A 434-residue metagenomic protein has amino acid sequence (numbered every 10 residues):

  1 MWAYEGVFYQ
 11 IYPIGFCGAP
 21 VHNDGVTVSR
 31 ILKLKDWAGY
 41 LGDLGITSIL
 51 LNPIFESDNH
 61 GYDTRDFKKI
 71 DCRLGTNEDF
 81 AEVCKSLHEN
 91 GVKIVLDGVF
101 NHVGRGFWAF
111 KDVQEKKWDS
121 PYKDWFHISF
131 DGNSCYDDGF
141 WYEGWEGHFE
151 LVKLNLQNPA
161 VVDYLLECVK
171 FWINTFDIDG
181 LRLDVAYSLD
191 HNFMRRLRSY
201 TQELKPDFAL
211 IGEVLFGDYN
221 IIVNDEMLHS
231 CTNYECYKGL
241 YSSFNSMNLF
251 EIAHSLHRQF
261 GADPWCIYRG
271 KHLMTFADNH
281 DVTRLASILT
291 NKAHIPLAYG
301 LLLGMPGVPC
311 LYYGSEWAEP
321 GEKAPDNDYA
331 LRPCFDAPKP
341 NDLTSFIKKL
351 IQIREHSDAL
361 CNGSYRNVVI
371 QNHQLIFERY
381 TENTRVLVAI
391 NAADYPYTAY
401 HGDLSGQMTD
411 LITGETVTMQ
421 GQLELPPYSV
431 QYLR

Functional and structural regions predicted by a protein language model:
M1-F8, Y12-T47, I54-T175, L197-E203 (+1 more regions): Substrate-binding/active-site clefts of carbohydrate-active enzymes
M1-L50, E56, S86-L87, E226 (+5 more regions): Carbohydrate-interacting/catalytic domains
V7-Q10, I49-L51, I94-L96, L181 (+3 more regions): Hydrophobic faces of well-ordered beta-strands that scaffold small-molecule active sites in alpha/beta enzyme cores
Y12-P13, I49-N59, G98-F107, D184-D190 (+3 more regions): Short, solvent-exposed turn/loop segments enriched in Gly/Ser/Thr/Pro and often Arg
G45-T47, N90-V92, D177-D179, P206-F208 (+3 more regions): Short, well-ordered coil/turn segments that N-cap beta-strands
H88-N90, Q114, D184-I267, L301 (+2 more regions): Active-site-proximal helices and loops of the catalytic beta/alpha 8
V95, G180-A186, L285: Short catalytic-loop micro-motif centered on adjacent basic/acidic residues
Y200-A209, E251-E322, P396: Catalytic-core region of carbohydrate-active enzymes that cleave or remodel glycosidic bonds
